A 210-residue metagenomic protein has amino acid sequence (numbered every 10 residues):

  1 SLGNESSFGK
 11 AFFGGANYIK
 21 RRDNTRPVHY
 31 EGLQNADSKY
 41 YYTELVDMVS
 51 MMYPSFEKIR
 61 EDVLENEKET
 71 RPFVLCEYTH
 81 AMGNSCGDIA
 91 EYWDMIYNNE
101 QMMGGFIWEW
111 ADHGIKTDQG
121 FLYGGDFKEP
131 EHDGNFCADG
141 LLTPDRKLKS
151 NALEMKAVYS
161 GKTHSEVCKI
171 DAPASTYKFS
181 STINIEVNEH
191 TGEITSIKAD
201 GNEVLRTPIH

Functional and structural regions predicted by a protein language model:
S1-C168: Extended substrate-binding grooves/exosites of carbohydrate-active enzymes
V167-S175: Short acidic, Pro/Gly- and aromatic-enriched capping/linker segments at domain boundaries
A174-K178, T182: Buried hydrophobic-core signal for structured, non-transmembrane domains
S181-H210: Acidic-aromatic substrate-binding/catalytic surfaces of carbohydrate-active enzymes
